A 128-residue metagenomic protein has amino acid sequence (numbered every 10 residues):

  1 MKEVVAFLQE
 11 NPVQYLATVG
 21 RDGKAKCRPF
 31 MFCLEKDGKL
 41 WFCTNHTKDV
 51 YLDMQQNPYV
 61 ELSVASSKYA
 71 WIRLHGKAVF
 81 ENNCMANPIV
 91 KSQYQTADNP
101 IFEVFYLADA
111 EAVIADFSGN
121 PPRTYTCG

Functional and structural regions predicted by a protein language model:
A6-R21, V60-V64: A short, Trp-centered hydrophobic/proline-enriched beta-strand micro-motif
Y15, L40-W41, V113: General beta-strand recognition
V19-R21, M31, N45-T47, A65-S67 (+1 more regions): Histidine- and/or cysteine-centered catalytic micro-motif in compact active-site loops
D22-K24, K68-A70, A97: Short glycine/serine/proline-enriched coil/turn segments at secondary-structure junctions
C27-P29, P100: Short, surface-exposed coil-to-beta transition loops
M31-F32, V104: Short, surface-exposed charged micro-motifs
C33-K68: A short mixed-secondary-structure module that forms the rim of ligand-binding clefts
W71-G128: Charged, gly/pro-rich active-site loop segments
